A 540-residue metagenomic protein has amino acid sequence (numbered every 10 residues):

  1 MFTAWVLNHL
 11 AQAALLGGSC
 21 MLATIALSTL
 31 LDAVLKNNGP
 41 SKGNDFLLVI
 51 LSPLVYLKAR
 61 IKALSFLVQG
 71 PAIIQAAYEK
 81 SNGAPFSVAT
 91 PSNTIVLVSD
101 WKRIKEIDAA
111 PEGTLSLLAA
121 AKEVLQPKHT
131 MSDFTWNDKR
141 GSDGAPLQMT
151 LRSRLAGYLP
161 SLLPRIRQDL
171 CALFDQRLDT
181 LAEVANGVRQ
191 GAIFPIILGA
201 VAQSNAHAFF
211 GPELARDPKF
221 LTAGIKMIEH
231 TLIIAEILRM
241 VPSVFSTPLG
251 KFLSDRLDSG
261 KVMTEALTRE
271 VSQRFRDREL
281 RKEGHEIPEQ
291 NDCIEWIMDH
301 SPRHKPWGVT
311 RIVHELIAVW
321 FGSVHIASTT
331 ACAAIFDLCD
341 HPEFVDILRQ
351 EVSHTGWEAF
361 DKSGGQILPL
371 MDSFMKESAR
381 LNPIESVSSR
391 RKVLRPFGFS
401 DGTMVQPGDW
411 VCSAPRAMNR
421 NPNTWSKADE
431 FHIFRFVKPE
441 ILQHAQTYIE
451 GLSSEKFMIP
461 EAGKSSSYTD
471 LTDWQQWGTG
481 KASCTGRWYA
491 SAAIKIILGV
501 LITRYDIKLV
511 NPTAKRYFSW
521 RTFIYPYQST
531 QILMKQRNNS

Functional and structural regions predicted by a protein language model:
M1-Q12, T522-S540: C-terminal helix/juxtamembrane-tail motif
F2-S142: N-terminal membrane-proximal hinge/A-helix region immediately C-terminal to the signal-anchor transmembrane segment
S65-Q75, E358-T403, P407-N423, K464-S465: Conserved cytochrome P450 K-helix E-x-x-R motif and the immediately C-terminal K′/meander segment
T90-S92, W101-I104, D108-G191, P195-F210: Charged/polar low-complexity intrinsically disordered regions
V98, I107, H325-Q350: Classical protein tyrosine phosphatase
L162-T329: Cytochrome P450 heme-thiolate monooxygenase catalytic core
F344, T469-Q476, K481, R487-F523: Cytochrome P450 heme-binding "Cys pocket" and the immediately downstream C-terminal segment
S413-K464: Conserved cytochrome P450 K-helix/beta-meander segment immediately N-terminal to the heme-binding cysteine loop
